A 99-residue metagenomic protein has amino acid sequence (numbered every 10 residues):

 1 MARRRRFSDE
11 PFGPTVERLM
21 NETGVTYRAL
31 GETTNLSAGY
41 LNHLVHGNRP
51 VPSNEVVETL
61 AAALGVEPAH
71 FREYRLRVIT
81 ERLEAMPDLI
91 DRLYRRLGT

Functional and structural regions predicted by a protein language model:
M1-V25, A69: A short, Lys/Arg-rich alpha-helix, primarily the initiator
E17, R28, E58: Residues within the helices of the helix-turn-helix
M20, G31, A61: The alpha-helix within a helix-turn-helix
R28, G39, A69: Key DNA-contact positions within bacterial/archaeal DNA-binding proteins
N35-V51, Y74-R77: Recognition helix of helix-turn-helix/homeodomain-like DNA-binding domains that insert into the DNA major groove
E55-H70: DNA major-groove recognition helix of helix-turn-helix/homeodomain DNA-binding modules
E73-T99: Short, charged recognition helix plus adjacent turn of helix-turn-helix-like nucleic-acid-binding domains
